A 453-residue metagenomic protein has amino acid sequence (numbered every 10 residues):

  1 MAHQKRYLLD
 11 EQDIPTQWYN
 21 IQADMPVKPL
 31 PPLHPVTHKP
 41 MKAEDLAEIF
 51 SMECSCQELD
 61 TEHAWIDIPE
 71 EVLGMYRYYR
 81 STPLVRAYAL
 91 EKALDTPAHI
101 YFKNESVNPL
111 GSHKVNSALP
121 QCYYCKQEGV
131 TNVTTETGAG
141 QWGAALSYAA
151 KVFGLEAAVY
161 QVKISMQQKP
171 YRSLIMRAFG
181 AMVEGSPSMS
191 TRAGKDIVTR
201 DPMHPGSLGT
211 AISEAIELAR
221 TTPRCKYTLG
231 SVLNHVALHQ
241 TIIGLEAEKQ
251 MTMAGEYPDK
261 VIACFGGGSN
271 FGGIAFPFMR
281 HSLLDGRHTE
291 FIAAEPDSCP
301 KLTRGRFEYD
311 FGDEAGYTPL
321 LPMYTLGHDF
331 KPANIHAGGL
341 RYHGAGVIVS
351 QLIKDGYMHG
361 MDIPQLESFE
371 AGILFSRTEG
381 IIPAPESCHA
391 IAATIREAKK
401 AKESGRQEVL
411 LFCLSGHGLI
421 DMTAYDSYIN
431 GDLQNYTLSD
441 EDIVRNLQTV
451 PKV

Functional and structural regions predicted by a protein language model:
A2-V130: Positively charged, low-complexity intrinsically disordered leader regions
W65-D67, I197-H235, I243, R280-H288 (+2 more regions): Active-site/ligand-binding loops adjacent to catalytic centers
N104-V115, V133-G143, L233-V236, I262-G267 (+4 more regions): Active-site nucleophile and cofactor-binding loops and adjacent substrate-binding regions of central metabolic enzymes
V115-L119, T135-F153, Q167-P170, F265-A275 (+3 more regions): Short glycine/serine/threonine-rich phosphate/pyrophosphate-binding segments that cradle anionic phosphate groups
P120-V130, A144-E156, R177-A178, A275-D285 (+1 more regions): Alpha-helix C-terminal capping segments
C125-I164, Y257-F271, F291, E386 (+1 more regions): A short, small-residue-rich loop immediately preceding and capping a beta-strand
W142-P205, K301-E314, M422-N430: Active-site-proximal loop->helix
F265-G273, Q365-N430: Claisen-condensing/thiolase-fold acyl-transfer catalytic domains that form or cleave C-C bonds in fatty acid
